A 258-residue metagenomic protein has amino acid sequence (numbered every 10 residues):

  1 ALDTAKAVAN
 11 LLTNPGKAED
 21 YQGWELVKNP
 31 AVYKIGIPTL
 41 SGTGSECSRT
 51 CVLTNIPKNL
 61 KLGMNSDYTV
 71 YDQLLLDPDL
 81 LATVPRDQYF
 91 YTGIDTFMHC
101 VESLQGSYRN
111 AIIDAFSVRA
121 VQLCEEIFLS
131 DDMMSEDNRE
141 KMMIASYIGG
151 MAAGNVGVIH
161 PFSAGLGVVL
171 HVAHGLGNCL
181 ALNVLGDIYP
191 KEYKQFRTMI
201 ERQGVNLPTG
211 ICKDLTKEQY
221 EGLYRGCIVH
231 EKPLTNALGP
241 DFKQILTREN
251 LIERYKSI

Functional and structural regions predicted by a protein language model:
A1-L76: Glycine/threonine-rich beta-strand-loop-alpha-helix active-site module that forms ligand/phosphate-binding
T4-V8, L12, C100-V101, C124-I127 (+4 more regions): Buried hydrophobic packing segments
S45-R49, P85-D87, I245-T247: A short secondary-structure junction signal
T50-A153: Carboxylate- and glycine-rich phosphate/diphosphate-binding segment that chelates Mg2+/Mn2+
F97-V101, M142-G150, L182, L223-E231 (+1 more regions): Short alpha-helical scaffolding segments that buttress acidic/His motifs in well-ordered protein cores
P161, G165-V205, G210, D214-E218: Catalytic phosphate/nucleotide-handling subdomain of diverse soluble enzymes
K194-I258: C-terminal charged capping/lid subdomain of soluble metabolic enzymes
